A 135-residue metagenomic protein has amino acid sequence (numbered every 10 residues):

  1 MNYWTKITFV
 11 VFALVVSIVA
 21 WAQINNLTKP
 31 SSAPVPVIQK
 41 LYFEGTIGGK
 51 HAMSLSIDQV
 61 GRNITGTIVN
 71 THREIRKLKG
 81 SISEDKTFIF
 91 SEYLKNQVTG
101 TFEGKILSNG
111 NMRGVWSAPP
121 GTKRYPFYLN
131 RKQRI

Functional and structural regions predicted by a protein language model:
M1-T8: Bacterial N-terminal signal peptides that target proteins for export
A20-A22: Boundary at the C-terminal end of the N-terminal hydrophobic targeting segment
N25-I135: Central antiparallel beta-sheet cores of small beta-barrel/beta-sandwich binding domains
